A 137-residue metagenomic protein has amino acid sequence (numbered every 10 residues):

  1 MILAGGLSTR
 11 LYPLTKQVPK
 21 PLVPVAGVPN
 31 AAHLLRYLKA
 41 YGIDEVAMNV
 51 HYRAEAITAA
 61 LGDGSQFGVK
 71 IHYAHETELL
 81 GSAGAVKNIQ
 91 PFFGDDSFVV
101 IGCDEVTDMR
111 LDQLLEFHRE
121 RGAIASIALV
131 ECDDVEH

Functional and structural regions predicted by a protein language model:
M1-H137: Unchanged
